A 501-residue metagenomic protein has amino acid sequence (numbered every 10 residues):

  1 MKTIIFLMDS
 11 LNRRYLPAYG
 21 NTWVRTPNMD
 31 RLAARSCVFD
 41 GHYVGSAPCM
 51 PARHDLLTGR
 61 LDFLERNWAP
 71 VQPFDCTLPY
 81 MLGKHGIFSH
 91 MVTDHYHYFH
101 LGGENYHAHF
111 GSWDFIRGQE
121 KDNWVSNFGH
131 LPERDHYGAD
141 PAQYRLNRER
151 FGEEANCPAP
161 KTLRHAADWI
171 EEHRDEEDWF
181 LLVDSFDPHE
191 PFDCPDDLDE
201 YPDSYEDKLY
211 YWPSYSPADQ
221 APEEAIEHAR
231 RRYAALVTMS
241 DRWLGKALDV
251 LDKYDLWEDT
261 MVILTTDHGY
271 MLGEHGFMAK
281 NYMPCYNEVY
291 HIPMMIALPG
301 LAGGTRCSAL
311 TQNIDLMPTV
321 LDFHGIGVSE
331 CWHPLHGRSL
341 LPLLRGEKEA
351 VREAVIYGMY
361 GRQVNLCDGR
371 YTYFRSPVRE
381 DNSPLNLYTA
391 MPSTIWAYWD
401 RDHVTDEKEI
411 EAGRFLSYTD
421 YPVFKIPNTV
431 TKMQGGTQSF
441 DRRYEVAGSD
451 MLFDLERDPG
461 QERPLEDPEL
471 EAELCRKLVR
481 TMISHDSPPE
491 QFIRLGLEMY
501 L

Functional and structural regions predicted by a protein language model:
M1-C37, S46, G448, G460-A472: Active-site-proximal N-terminal segment of extracellular/periplasmic enzymes that hydrolyze or transfer
M1-I5, Y106-D114, Q143-N147, F151-K208 (+3 more regions): Active-site regions of oxyanion-processing enzymes, predominantly non-cytosolic
T22-R25, V44, A69-C76, E227-M239 (+3 more regions): A short beta-strand-to-alpha-helix junction
V24, P191-S204, V250-A302, S308-Q312 (+2 more regions): Histidine-centered active-site microenvironments of extracellular/periplasmic hydrolases and transferases
T26, L56, A155, A159 (+3 more regions): Polar, surface-exposed loop/tail segments that function as active-site lids or cofactor/substrate-recognition elements
H54-G152: Catalytic-site neighborhoods of secreted/periplasmic enzymes that process anionic sulfate/phosphate groups
C157-R174, P213-T260, F323: A long, amphipathic alpha-helix that forms part of the scaffold/cap immediately adjacent to metal-dependent active
N287, Y360-E466: C-terminal, low-complexity/hydrophilic appendages and adjacent surface loops of extracellular/periplasmic anionic
